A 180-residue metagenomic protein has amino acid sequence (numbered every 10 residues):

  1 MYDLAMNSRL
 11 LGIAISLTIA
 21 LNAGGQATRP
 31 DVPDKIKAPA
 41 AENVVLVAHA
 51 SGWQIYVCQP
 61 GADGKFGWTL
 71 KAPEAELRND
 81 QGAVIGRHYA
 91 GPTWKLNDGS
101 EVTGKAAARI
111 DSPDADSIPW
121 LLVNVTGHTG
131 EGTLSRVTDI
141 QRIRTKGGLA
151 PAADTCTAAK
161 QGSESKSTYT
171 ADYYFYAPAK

Functional and structural regions predicted by a protein language model:
M1-A5, A20-G25: Polar low-complexity intrinsically disordered regions
Y2, I15, A179-K180: Structured catalytic/translocation cores of nucleotide/phosphate-coupled proteins
D3-I13: Bacterial N-terminal signal peptides that target proteins for export
G12-N22: Bacterial N-terminal signal peptides
A27-Q54, A62-K180: Primary mode marks residue(s) on the alpha4-beta5-alpha5 output face of response regulator receiver
